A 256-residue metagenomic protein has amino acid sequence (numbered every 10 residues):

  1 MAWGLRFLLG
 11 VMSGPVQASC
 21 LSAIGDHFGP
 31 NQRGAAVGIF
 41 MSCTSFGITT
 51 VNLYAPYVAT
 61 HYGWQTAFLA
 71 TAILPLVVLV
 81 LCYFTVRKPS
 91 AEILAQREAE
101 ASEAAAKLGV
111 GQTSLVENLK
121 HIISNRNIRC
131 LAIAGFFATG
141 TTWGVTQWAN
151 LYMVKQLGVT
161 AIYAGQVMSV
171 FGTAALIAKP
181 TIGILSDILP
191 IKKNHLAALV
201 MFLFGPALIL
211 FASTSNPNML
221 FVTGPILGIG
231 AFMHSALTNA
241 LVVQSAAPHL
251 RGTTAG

Functional and structural regions predicted by a protein language model:
M1-L8, N218-I226: Paired small-residue
L5-T44: Cytoplasmic helix-loop-helix junction between adjacent transmembrane helices in 12-TM secondary transporters
P30-I39, A161-I162, P248-G256: Loop-to-transmembrane helix entry/capping segments in MFS-fold secondary transporters and related SLC/MFSD carriers
F40-A91: Helix-loop-helix hairpin linking two adjacent transmembrane segments in secondary transporters
E92-L131: Juxtamembrane intracellular "pre-TM" segments in multi-pass secondary transporters
N125-S169, K179: Extracytoplasmic gate region of multi-pass secondary transporters
K179-I191: Helix-to-loop junctions at the C-terminal end of transmembrane segments in multipass secondary transporters
H195-I209: Structural signature of the two symmetry-related core transmembrane helices
